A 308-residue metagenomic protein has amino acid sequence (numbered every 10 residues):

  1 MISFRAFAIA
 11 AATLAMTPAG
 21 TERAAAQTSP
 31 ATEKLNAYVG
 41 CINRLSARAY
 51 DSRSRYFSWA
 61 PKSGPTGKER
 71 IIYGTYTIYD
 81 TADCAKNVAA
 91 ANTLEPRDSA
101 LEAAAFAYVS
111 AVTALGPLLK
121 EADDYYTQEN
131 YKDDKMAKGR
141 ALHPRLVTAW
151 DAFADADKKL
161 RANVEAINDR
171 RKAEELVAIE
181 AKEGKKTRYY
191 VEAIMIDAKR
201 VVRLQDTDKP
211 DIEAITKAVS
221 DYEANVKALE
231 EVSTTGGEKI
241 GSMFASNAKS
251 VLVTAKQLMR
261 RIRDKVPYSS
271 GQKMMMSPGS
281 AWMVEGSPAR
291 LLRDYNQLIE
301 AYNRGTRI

Functional and structural regions predicted by a protein language model:
M1-A8: Bacterial N-terminal signal peptides that target proteins for export
A15-R23: C-terminal segment of classical bacterial N-terminal signal peptides
Q27-A37, Y73-Y76, T93, A100-A107 (+8 more regions): Non-transmembrane, amphipathic alpha-helical segments
T28-L142: N-terminal Sec/ER secretory leader and immediately downstream segment of secreted/extracellular precursors
S52-G64, A91-D98, L119-D133, I167 (+5 more regions): Secondary-structure edge/capping motif, primarily at the C-terminal ends of alpha-helices and the immediately following
K120-D151, Y268-G286: Polar/charged, Q/E/K-enriched amphipathic alpha-helical segments with strong coiled-coil propensity that act as
H143-K249: Extended amphipathic alpha-helical interaction segments
K217-I308: A cross-kingdom marker for long, charged
